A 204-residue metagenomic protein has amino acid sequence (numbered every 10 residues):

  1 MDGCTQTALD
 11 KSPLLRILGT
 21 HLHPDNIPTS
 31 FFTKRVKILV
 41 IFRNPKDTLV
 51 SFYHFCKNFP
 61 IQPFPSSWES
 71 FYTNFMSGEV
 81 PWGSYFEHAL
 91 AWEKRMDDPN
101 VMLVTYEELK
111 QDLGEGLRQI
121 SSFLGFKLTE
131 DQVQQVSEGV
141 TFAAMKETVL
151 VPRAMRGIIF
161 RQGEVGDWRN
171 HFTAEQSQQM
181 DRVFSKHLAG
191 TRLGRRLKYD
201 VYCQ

Functional and structural regions predicted by a protein language model:
M1-V104, V151-D167, H171-Q204: PAPS-dependent sulfotransferase catalytic domain
P24, P45, E108, V140-A143: Residue-level detector of flexible, active-site-proximal loop/helix-junction positions within diverse enzyme catalytic
L49, W82, K110-L113, L117 (+2 more regions): Internal amphipathic alpha-helical segments of the cytochrome P450 catalytic fold
H54-N58, S122-T129, F142, K186: Short, well-ordered loop/turn and helix-capping segments at boundaries between secondary-structure elements and domains
F64-T73, L113-G116, L128, Q132-Q134 (+1 more regions): Acidic, glycine-rich loop-and-strand cores that form catalytic or ligand-binding grooves in diverse globular domains
V104-L128, V136, D181: PAPS/PAP-binding and catalytic site of the sulfotransferase fold
E138-R156: Short acidic/His-enriched helical or mixed secondary-structure segments at domain edges of catalytic enzymes and some
